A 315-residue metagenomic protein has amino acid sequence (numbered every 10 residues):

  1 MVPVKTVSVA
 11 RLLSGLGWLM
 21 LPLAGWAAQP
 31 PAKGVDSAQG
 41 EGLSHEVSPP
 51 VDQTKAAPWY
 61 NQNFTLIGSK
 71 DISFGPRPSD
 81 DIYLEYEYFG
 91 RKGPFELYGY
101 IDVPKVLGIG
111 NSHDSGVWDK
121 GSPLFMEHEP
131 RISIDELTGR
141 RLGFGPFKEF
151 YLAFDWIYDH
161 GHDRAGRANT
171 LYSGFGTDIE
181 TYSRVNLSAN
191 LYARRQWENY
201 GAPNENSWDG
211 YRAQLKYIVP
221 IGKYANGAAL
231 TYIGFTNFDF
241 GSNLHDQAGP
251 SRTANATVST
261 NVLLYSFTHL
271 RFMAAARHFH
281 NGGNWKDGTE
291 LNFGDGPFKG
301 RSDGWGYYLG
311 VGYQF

Functional and structural regions predicted by a protein language model:
M1-A57, Q314: Cleavable N-terminal export/targeting peptides
P50-Y60, F89-G99, I134-Y151, I179-S188 (+2 more regions): Short loop/turn motifs that connect adjacent beta-strands in outer-membrane beta-barrel proteins
F64-G68, G99-V103, L152-Y158, A189-R195 (+2 more regions): Transmembrane beta-barrel strands of outer-membrane/channel proteins
G75-S79, I109-G116, D163-R167, N199-E205 (+2 more regions): Outer-membrane beta-barrel translocator domains and adjoining extracellular loop/strand segments of Gram-negative
Y86-G90, H128-I134, S173-I179, A213-I221 (+2 more regions): Residues on the lipid-exposed face of transmembrane beta-strands in outer-membrane beta-barrel proteins
I101-H162, T253-A256, N284-R301: Surface-exposed loop and membrane-interface regions of Gram-negative outer-membrane beta-barrel proteins
N190-H269, H280-D287, F315: Outer-membrane beta-barrel transmembrane domain signature
R301-F315: Outer-membrane beta-barrel "beta-signal"
